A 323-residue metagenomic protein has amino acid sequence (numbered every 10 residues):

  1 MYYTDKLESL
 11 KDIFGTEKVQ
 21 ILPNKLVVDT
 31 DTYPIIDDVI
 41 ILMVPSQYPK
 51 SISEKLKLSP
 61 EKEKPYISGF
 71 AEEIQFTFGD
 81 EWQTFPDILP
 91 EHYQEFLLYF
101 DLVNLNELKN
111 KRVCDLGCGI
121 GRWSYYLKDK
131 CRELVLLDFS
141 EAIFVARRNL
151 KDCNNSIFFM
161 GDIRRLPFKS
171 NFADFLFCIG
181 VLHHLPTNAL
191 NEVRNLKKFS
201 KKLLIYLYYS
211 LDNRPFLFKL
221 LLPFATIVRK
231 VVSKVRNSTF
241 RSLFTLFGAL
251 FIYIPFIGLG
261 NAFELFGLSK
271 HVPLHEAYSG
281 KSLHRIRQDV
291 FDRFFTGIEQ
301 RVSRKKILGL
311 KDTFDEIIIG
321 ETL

Functional and structural regions predicted by a protein language model:
M1-K169, F175, I298-Q300, K306 (+1 more regions): Conserved N-terminal segment of class I S-adenosyl-L-methionine
K50, R122-S124, L185, L211-F216: Short catalytic/ligand-binding loop motif for oxyanion handling, primarily in non-cytosolic enzymes, centered on
V145, N188-V193, Y208: Catalytic cores of eukaryotic secretory-pathway lumenal/extracellular enzymes that build and remodel glycoconjugates
F175-T187: A short SAM/SAH-binding and catalytic strip from SAM-dependent methyltransferases
L190-K202: A short glycine-rich, Lys/Arg-flanked "PGG" loop and its adjoining helix->strand segment in the class I
K202-K234, F240-L243: Conserved class I S-adenosyl-L-methionine
V232-R304: Substrate-binding/catalytic lobe of Class I Rossmann-like enzymes that use SAM or dcSAM, i.e., the mid-to-C-terminal
I307-D312: Amphipathic alpha-helical segments
